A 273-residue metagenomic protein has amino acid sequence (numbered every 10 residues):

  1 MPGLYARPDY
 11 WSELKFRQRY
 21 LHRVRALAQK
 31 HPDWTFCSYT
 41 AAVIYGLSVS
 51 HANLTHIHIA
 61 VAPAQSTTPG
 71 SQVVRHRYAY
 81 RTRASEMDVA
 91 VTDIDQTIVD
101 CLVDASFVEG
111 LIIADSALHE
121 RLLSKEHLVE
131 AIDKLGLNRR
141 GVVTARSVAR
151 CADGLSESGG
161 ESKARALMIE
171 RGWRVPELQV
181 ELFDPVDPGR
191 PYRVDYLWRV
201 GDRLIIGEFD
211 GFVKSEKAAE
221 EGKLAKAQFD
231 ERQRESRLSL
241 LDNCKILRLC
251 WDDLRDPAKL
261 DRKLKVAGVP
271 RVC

Functional and structural regions predicted by a protein language model:
M1-G141, R271-C273: Short gly/ser-rich loop at a beta-strand->alpha-helix junction or flexible surface loop bordering the NTP-binding
L118-C273: Surface segments flanking catalytic/ligand-binding clefts of nucleic-acid enzymes
